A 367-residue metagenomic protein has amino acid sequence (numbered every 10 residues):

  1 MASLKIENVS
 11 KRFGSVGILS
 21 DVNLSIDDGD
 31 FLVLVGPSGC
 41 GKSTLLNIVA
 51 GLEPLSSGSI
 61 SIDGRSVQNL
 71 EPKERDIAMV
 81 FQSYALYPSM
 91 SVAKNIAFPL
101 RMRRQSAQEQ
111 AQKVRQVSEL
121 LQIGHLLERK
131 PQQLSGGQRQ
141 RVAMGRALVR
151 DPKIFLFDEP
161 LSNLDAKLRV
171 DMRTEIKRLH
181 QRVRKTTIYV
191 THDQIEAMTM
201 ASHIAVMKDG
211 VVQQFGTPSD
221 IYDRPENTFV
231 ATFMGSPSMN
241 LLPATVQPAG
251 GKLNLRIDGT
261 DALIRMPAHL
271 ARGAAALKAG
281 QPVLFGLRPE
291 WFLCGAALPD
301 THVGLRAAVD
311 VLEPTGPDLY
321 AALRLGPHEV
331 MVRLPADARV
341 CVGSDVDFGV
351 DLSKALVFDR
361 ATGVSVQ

Functional and structural regions predicted by a protein language model:
K5, S25, S61, D347-G349: ABC ATPase nucleotide-binding domain
F31, P72-F233: ABC ATPase nucleotide-binding domains
V35-P37: The feature captures the beta-strand-to-loop junction immediately N-terminal to the Walker
A50: Helix-to-loop junction immediately C-terminal to a conserved catalytic motif
S56-S59, E109, D209, A355: Conserved coupling/switch loops of ABC nucleotide-binding domains, chiefly the family-specific signature
G58-S66: Conserved ABC transporter NBD signature motif
D223, K252-D310, E329, A338-Q367: Glycine/charge-rich catalytic "coupling/switch" loops of P-loop NTPases
